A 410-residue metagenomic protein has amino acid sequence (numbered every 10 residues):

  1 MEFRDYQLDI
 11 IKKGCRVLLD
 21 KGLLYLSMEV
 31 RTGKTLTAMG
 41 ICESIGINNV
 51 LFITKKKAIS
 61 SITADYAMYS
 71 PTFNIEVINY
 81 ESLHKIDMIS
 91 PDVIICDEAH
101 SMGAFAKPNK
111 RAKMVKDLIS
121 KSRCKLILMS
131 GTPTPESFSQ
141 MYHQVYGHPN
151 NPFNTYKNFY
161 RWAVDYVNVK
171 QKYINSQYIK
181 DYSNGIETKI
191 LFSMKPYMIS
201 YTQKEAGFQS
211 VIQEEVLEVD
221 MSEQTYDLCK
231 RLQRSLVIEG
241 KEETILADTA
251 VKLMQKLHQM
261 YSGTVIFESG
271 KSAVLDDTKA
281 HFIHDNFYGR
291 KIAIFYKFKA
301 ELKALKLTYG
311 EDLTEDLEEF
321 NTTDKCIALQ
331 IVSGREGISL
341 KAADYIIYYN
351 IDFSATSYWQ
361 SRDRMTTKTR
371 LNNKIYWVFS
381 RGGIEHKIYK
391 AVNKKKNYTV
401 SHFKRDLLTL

Functional and structural regions predicted by a protein language model:
M1-R4, L19-L24, E29-G33, T37-G46 (+3 more regions): Conserved Helicase C-terminal RecA-like lobe
Q7-V17: Pre-Walker A adenine-sensing motif
T32-G40, I45-Y66, P135-Q140, F298-K299: Conserved Walker A/P-loop ATP-binding site and its immediately adjacent core in helicase/helicase-like ATPase domains
T35, L83-M88, S130, P135-F138 (+2 more regions): SF2 helicase motor core recognition
K55, Y69-K85: Inter-Walker segment of RecA-like/P-loop motor cores
V93, R111-Q203: Conserved P-loop NTPase motor "coupling/switch" region that bridges the ATPase
D97-E98: Walker B catalytic acidic pair
F353-R362, T366-L410: A conserved SF2-helicase RecA2
